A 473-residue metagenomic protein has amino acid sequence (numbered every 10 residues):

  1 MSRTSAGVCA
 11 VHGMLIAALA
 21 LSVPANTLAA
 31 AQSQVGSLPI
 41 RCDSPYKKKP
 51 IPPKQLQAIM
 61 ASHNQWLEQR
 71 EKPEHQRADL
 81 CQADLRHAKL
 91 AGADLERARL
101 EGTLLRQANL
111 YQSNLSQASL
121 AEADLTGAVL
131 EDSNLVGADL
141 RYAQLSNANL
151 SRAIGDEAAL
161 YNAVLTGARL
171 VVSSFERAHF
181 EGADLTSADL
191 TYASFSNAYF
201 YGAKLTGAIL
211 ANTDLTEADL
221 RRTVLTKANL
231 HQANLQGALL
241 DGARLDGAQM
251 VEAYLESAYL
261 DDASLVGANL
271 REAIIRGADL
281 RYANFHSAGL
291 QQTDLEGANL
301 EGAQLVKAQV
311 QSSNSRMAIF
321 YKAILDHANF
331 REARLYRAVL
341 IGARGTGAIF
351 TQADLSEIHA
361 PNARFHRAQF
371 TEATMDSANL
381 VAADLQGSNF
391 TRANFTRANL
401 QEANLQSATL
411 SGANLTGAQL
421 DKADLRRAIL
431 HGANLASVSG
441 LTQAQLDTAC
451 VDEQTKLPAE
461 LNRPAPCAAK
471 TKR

Functional and structural regions predicted by a protein language model:
M1-G7: N-terminal secretory signal peptides that target proteins for export/translocation
A10-S22: Bacterial N-terminal signal peptides
S22-Q34: Signal peptide processing junction and immediate N-terminal pro/mature segment of secreted/exported proteins
Q34, I40, P45-Q57, Q69-K472: Tandem repeat scaffolds
H63: Active-site environment of non-heme Fe oxygenases that use a 2-His-1-carboxylate facial triad
